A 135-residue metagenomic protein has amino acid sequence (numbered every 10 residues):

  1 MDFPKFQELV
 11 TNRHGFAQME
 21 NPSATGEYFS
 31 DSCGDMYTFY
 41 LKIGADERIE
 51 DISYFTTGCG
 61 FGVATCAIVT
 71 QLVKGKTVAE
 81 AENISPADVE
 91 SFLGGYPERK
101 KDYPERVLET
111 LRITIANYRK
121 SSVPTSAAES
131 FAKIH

Functional and structural regions predicted by a protein language model:
M1-H135: Domain-level signature for proteins that mediate thiol-based redox and metal-cofactor handling
